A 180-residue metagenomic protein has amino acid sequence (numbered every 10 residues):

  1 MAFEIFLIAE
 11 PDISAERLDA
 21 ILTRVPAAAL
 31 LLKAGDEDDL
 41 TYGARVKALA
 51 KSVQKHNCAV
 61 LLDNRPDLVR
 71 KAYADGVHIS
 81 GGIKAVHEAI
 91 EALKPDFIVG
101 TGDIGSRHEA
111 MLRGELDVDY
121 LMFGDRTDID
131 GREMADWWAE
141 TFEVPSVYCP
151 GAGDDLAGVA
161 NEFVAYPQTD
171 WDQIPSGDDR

Functional and structural regions predicted by a protein language model:
M1-V86, A92-G105, A110-D119, V144 (+2 more regions): Conserved N-terminal beta1-alpha1 strand-loop-helix module at the mouth
A44-K47, I129-W137: Charged helix-capping and loop-helix junction motifs
I104, R126, G151: Histidine-centered beta-alpha loop that forms part of the nucleotide-sugar donor binding/catalytic region in diverse
M122-I129: Long, charge-patterned amphipathic alpha-helical coiled-coil/hairpin "stalk" segments used as oligomerization
A139, E143-V147: Catalytic-face loop-and-helix region of soluble metabolic enzyme cores
C149, V164-A165: C-terminal binding/interaction regions
